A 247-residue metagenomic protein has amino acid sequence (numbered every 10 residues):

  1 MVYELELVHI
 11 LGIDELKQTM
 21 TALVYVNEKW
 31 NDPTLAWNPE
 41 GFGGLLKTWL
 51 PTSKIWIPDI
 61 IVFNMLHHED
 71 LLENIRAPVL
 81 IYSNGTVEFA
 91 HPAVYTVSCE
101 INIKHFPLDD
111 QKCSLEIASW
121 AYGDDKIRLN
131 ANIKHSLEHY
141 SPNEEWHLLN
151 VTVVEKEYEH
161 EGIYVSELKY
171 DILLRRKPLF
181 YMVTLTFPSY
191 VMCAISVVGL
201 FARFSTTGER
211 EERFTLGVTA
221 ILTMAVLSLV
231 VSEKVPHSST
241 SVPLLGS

Functional and structural regions predicted by a protein language model:
M1-F214, V218, S232-S247: Non-transmembrane, solvent-exposed beta-strand/loop segments in proteins with extracellular/lumenal exposure or large
T215-L227: Small-residue-enriched core segments of transmembrane alpha-helices in multipass membrane transport and channel
